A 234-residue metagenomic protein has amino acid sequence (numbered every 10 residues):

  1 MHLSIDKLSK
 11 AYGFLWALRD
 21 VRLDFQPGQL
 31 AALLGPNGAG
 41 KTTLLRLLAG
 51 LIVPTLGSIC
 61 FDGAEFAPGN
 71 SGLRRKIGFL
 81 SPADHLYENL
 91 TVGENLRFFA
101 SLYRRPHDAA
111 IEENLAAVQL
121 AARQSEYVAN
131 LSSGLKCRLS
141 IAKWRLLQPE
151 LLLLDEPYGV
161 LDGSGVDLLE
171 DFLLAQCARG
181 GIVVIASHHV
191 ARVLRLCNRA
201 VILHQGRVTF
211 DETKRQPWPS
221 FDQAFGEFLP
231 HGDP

Functional and structural regions predicted by a protein language model:
L34-P36: The feature captures the beta-strand-to-loop junction immediately N-terminal to the Walker
A49: Helix-to-loop junction immediately C-terminal to a conserved catalytic motif
G57-P68, L73, F210: Conserved ABC transporter NBD signature motif
R97, D108-R123: Conserved ABC ATPase "signature" region
L152-D155: Catalytic Walker B motif of ABC-type/P-loop ATPase nucleotide-binding domains
S187-H188: H-loop/switch region of ABC-family ATPase nucleotide-binding domains
